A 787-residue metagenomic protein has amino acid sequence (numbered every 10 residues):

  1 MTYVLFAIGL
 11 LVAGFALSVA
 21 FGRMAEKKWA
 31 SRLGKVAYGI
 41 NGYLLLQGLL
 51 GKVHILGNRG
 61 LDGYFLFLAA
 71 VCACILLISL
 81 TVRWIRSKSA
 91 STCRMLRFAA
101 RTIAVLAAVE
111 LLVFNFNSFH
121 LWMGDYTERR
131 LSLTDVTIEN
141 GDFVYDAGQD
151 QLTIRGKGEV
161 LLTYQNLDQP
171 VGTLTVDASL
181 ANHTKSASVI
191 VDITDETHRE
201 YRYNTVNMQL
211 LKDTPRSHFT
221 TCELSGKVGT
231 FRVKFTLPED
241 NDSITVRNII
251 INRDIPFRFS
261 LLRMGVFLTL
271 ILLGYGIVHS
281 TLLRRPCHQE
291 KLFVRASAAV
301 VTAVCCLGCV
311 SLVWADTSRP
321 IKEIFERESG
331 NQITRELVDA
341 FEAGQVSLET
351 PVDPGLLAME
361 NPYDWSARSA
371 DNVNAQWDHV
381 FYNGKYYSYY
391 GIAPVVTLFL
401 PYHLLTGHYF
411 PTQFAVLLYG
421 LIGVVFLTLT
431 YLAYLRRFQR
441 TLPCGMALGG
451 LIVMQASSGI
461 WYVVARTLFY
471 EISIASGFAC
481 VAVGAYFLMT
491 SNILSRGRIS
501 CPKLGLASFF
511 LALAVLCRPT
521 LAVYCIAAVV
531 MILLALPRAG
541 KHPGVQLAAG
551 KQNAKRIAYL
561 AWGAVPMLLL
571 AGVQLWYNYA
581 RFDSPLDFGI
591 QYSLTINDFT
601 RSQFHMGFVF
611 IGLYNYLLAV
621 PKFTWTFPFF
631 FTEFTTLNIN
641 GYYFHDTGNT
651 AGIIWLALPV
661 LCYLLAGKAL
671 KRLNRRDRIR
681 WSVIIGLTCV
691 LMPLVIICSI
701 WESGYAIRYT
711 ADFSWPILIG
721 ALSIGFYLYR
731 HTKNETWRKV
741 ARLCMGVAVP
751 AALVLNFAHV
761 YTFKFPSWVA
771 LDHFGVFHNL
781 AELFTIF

Functional and structural regions predicted by a protein language model:
T2-A37, L66-N117, L262-G330, A447 (+3 more regions): Start-transfer (signal-anchor) and selected internal transmembrane alpha helices of multi-pass inner/ER membrane
A13-R23, P628-R678: Hydrophobic, aromatic-rich transmembrane alpha-helices and their immediate juxtamembrane boundary segments
W29-N41, L427-G459, A479, R496-K503 (+2 more regions): Transmembrane-helix signature of polytopic, membrane-embedded enzymes that assemble or transfer cell-envelope glycans
A343-Y390, Y431, M454-A465, T595-F599 (+2 more regions): Interfacial juxtamembrane loops and adjacent helix segments that form the catalytic/substrate-binding surfaces
H408-R440, V483-F487: Transmembrane-helix motifs of polytopic, lipid-linked glycan transferases
S476-R496, L511, C525-A528, P716-G720: Specific aromatic-rich, kink-prone transmembrane helix
A482, K503-R518, C525, P566-Q574: Membrane-interface alpha helices of multi-pass inner-membrane proteins
Y524-L568: Perimembrane helix-loop-helix junctions
